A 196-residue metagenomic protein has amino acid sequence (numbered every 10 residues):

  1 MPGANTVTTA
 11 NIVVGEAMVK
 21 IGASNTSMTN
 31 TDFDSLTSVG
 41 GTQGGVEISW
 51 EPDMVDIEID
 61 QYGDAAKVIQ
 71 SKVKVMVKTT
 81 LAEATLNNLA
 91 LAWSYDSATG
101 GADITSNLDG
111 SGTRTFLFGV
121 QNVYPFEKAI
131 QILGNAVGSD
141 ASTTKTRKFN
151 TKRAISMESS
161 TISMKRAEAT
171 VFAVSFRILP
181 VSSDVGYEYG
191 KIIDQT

Functional and structural regions predicted by a protein language model:
M1-T196: Signature of extracytoplasmic/envelope-associated structural regions
